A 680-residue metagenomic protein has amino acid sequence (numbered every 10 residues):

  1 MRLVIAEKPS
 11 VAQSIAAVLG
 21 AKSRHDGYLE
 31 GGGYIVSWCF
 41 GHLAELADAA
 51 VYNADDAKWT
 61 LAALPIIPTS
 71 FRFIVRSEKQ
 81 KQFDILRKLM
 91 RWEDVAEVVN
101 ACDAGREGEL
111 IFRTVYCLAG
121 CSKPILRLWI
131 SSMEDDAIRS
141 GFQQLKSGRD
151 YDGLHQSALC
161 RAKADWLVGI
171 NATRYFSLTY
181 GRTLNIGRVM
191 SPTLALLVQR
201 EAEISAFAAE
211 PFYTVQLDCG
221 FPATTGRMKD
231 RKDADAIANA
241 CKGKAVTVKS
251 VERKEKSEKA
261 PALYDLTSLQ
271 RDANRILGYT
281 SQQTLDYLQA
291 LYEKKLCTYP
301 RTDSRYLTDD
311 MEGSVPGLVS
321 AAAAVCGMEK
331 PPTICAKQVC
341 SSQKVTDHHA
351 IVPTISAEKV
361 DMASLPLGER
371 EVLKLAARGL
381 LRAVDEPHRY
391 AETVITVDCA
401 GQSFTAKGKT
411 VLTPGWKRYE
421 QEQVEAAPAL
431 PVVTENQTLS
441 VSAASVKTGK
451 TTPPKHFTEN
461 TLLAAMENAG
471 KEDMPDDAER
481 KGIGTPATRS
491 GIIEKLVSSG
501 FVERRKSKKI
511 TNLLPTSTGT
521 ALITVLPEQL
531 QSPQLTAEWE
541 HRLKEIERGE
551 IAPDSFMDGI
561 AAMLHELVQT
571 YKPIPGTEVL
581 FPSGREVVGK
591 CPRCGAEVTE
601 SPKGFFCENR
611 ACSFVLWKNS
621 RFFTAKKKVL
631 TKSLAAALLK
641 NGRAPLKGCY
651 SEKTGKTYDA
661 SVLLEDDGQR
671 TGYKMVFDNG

Functional and structural regions predicted by a protein language model:
M1, A101-A104, G181-T183, R253-A262 (+3 more regions): Conserved short loop/turn motifs at secondary-structure junctions
M1-A162, W166, P453: Intrinsically disordered, low-complexity regulatory segments
R2-L3, K79, M90-E93, L118 (+5 more regions): Basic, low-complexity terminal or inter-domain segments flanking catalytic cores
P9-A16, G33-V36, F40, R76-R87 (+17 more regions): Amphipathic alpha-helical transducer elements in NTP-driven molecular machines
E30-G32, D218-F221, D398-Q402, T654: Short strand-coil-strand connectors
A137-C219, R253-S257: C-terminal or mid-to-C-terminal helical accessory/interaction module adjacent to the motor/catalytic core
K232-Y264, Q270: Metal- or metallocofactor-binding catalytic centers and their adjacent structured scaffolds across diverse enzyme
